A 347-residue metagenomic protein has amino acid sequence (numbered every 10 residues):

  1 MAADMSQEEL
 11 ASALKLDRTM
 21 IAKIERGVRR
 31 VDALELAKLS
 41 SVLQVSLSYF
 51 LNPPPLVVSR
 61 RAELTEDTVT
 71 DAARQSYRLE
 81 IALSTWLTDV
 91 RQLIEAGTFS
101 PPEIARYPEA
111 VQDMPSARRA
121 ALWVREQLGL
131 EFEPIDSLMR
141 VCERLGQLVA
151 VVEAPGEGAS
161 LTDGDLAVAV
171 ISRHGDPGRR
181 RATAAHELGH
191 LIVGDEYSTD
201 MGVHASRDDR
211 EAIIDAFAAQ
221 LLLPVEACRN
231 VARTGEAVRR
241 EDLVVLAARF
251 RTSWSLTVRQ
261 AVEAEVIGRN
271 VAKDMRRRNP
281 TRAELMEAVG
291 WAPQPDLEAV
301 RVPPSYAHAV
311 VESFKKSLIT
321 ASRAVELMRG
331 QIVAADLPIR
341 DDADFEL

Functional and structural regions predicted by a protein language model:
M1-L347: Short juxta-domain linker segments that transition from a proline/glycine-rich, charged coil into a short amphipathic
